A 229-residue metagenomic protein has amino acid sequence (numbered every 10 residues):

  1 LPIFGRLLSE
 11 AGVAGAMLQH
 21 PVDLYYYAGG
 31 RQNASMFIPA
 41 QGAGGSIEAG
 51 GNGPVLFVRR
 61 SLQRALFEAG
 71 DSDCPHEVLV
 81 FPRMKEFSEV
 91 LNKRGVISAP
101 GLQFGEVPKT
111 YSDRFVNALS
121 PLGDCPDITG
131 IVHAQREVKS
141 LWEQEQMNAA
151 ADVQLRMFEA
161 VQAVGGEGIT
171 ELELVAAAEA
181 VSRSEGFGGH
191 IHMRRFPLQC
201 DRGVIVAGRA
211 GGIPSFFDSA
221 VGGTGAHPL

Functional and structural regions predicted by a protein language model:
L1-M157, E171: A composition/biophysics-driven feature that prefers long, compositionally simple stretches
Y27-Q32, T129-V132, V138, E171-L229: Short catalytic-site patches enriched in acidic/histidine residues that coordinate or position cofactors/metals
S120, A149-E159, A163-T170, E179-G188: Generic secondary-structure signature for well-ordered alpha-helical cores
